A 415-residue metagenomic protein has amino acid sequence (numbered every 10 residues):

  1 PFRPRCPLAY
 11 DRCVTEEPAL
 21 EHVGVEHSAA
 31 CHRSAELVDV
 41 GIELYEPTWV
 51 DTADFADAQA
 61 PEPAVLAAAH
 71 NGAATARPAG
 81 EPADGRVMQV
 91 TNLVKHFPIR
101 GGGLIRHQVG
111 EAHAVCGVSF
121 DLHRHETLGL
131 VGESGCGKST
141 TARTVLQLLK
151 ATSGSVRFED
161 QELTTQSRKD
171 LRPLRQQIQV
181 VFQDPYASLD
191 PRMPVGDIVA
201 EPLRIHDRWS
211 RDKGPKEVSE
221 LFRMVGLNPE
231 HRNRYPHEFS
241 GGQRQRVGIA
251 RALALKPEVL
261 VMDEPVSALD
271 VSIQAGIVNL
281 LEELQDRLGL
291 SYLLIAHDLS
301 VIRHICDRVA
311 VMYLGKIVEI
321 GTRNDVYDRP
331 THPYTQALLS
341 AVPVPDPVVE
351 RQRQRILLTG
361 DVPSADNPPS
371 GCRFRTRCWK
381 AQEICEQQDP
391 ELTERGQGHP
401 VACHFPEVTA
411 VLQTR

Functional and structural regions predicted by a protein language model:
P1-V87, R100-R106, T322-R415: Charged, flexible cofactor/metal-binding loops and thiol motifs
L146: Helix-to-loop junction immediately C-terminal to a conserved catalytic motif
G154-E162, L174: Conserved ABC transporter NBD signature motif
E162, K213-E230, L339-S340: Conserved ABC ATPase "signature" region
Y235-F239, Q243: Conserved ABC ATPase signature
E258-V261, P265-R351: P-loop NTP-binding/switch modules centered on Walker-like glycine-rich loops
